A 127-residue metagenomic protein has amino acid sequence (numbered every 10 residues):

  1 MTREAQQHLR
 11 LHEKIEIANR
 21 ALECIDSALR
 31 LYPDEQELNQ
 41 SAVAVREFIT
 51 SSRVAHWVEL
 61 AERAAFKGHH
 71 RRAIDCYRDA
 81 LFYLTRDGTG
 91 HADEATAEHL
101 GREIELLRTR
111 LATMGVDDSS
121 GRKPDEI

Functional and structural regions predicted by a protein language model:
M1, A5, A28, F82-Y83 (+1 more regions): A composition-biased, non-transmembrane "mature-region" signal
M1-Q7, E16-R20, S52-E59: Amphipathic alpha-helical repeat scaffolds of TPR domains
Q7, L11-K14, L31, F66-K67: Alpha-helix C-terminal capping/termination sites
I17, D34, H69-H70: Residues in the short coil linking paired helices within alpha-helical repeat scaffolds
L22-V45: Repeat-mediated protein-protein interaction surfaces in helical alpha-solenoids
E47, R53-I127: Long, non-transmembrane cytosolic or organellar matrix-exposed soluble domains/tails of integral membrane proteins
